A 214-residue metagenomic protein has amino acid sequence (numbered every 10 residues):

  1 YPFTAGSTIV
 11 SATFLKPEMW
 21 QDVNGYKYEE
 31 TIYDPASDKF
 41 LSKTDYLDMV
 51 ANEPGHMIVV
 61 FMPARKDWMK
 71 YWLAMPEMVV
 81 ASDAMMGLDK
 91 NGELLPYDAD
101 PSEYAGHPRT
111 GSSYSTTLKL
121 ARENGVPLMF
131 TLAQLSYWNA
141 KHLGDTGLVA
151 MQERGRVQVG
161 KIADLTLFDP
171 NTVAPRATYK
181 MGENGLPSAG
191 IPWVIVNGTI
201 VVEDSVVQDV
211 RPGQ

Functional and structural regions predicted by a protein language model:
Y1-L128, E153: Active-site neighborhoods of metal-dependent hydrolases
A5-S7, T13-F14, K161, I195 (+1 more regions): Solvent-exposed, flexible loop/coil residues
D38, G111-S112, G155, T178 (+2 more regions): Glycine-centered flexibility motif
V59-P63, M69, P127-A133, K141-N184: Acidic, glycine-enriched loop/beta-strand segments at the rims of small-molecule binding/catalytic pockets
K70-V79, D83-M85, K90-D100, L165-P212: C-terminal cap of metal-dependent C-N hydrolases
V79-V80, S112-T116, L120, F130-A133 (+4 more regions): Feature representing long, continuous alpha-helical segments
E123, S136, G144, T199: Residue-level marker of positions within ordered structural domains that often coincide with functionally constrained
